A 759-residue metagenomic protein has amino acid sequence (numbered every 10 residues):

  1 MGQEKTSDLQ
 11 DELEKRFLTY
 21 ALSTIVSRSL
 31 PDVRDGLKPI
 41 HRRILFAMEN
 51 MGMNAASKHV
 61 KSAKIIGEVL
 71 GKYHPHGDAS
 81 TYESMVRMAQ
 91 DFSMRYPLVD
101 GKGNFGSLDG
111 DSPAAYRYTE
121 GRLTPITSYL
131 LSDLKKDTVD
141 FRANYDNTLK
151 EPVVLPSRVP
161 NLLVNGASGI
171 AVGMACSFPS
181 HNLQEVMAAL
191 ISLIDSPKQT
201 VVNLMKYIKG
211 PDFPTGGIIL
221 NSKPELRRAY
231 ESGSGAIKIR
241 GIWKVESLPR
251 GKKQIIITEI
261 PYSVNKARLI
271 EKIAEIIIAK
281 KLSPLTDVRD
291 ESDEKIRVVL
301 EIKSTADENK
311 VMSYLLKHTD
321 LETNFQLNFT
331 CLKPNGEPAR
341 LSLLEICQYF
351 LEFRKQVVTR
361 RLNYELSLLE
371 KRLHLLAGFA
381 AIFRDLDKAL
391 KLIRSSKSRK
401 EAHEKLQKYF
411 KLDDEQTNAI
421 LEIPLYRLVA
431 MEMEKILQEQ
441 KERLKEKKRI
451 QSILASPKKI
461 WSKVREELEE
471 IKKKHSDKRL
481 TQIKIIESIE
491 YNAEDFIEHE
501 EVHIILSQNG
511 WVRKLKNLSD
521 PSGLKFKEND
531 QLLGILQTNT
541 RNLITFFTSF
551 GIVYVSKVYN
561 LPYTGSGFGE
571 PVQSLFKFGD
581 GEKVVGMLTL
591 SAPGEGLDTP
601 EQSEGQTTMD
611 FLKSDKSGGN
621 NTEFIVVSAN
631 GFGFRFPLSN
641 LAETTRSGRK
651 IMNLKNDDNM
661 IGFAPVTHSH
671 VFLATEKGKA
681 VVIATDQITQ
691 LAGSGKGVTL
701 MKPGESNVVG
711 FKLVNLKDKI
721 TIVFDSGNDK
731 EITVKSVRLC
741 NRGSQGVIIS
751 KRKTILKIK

Functional and structural regions predicted by a protein language model:
M1-A236, V299: Catalytic phosphate-handling regions of large nucleic-acid enzymes and associated NTPases
M1-E4, D8-L9, S168, M174-K759: C-terminal interaction appendages of subunits in large macromolecular complexes
